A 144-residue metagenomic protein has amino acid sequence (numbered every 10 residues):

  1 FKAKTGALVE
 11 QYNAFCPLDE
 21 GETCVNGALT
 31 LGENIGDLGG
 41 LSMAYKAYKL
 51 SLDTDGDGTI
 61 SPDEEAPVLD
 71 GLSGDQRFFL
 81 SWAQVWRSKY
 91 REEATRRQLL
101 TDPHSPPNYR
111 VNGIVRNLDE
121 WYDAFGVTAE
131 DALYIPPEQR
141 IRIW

Functional and structural regions predicted by a protein language model:
F1-W144: Zinc-dependent metallohydrolase catalytic domains
